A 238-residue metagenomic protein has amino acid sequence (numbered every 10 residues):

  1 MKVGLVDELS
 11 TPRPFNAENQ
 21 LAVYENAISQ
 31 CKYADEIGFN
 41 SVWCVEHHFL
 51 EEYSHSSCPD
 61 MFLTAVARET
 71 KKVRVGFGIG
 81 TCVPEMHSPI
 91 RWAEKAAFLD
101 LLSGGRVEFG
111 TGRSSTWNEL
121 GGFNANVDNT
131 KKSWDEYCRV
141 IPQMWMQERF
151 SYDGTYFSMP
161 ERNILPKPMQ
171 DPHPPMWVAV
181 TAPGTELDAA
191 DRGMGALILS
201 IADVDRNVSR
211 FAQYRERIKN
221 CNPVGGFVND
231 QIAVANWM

Functional and structural regions predicted by a protein language model:
M1-F77, H173-P174: N-terminal beta1-alpha1-beta2 module of alpha/beta enzyme domains
K2-Q20, P84-Y152, A196-I198, A202-D205: Flexible, glycine-rich active-site loops centered on histidine and acidic residues that chelate a metal or position
V3-D7, V42-C44, V75-I79, V107-T111 (+3 more regions): Hydrophobic faces of well-ordered beta-strands that scaffold small-molecule active sites in alpha/beta enzyme cores
D7, D128-L165, D205-M238: An alpha-helical appendage that flanks or caps ligand/catalytic pockets
L21-Y33, R91-K95, V180-L187: Short, acidic/polar
D35-E36, L63-K72, A96-V107, A190-D191 (+1 more regions): Acidic (Asp/Glu)-rich catalytic clusters
P160-N163, D171, M176: Polyanion-binding loop/helix "lid" in catalytic or ligand-binding cores
T181-E186, A190-D205, R210-F211: A conserved active-site cap/scaffold subdomain adjacent to cofactor or substrate pockets
